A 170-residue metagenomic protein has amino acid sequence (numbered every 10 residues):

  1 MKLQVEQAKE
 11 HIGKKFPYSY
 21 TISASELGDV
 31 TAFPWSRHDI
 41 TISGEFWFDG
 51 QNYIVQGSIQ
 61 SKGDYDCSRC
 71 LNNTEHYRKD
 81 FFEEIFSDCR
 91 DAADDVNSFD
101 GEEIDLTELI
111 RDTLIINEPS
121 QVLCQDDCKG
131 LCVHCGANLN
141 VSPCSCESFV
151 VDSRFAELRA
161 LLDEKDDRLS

Functional and structural regions predicted by a protein language model:
M1-S170: Structured interface patches
